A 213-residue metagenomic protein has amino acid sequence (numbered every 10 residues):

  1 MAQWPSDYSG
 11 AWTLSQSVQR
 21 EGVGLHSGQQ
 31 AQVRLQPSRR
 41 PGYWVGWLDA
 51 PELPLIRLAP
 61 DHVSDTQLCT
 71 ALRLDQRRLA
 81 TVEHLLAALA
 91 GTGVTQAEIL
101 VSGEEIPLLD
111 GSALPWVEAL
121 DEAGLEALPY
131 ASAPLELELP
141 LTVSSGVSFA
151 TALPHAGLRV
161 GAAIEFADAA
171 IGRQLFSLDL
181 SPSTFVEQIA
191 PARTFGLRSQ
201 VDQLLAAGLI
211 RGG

Functional and structural regions predicted by a protein language model:
M1-G213: Short acidic-hydrophobic catalytic motif
